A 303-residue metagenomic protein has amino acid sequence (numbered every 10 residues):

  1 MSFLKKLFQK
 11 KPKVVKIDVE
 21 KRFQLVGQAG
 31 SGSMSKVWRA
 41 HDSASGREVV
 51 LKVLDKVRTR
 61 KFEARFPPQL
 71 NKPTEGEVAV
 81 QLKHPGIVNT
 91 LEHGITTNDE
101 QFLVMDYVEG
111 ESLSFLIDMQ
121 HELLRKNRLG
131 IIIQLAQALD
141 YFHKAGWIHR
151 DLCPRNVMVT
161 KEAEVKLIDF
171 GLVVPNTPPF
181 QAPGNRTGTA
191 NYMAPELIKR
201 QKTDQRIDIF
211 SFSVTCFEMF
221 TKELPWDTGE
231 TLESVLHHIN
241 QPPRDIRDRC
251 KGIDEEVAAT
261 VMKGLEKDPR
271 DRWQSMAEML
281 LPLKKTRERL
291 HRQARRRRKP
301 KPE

Functional and structural regions predicted by a protein language model:
V26-G32, V37: Protein kinase glycine-rich loop
R58-Q81: AlphaC helix of the eukaryotic protein kinase fold
E92-G94: A short, aromatic-enriched beta-strand patch in the conserved N-lobe beta-sheet of the protein kinase catalytic domain
N98-S112: Conserved short submotifs of the Hanks-type protein kinase catalytic core that shape the nucleotide-binding pocket
L113-L123: AlphaC helix of the protein kinase catalytic domain
I131-I132: Activation segment signature within eukaryotic-like protein kinase domains
Q137-W147: Protein kinase catalytic-loop region centered on the HRD/HxD motif
